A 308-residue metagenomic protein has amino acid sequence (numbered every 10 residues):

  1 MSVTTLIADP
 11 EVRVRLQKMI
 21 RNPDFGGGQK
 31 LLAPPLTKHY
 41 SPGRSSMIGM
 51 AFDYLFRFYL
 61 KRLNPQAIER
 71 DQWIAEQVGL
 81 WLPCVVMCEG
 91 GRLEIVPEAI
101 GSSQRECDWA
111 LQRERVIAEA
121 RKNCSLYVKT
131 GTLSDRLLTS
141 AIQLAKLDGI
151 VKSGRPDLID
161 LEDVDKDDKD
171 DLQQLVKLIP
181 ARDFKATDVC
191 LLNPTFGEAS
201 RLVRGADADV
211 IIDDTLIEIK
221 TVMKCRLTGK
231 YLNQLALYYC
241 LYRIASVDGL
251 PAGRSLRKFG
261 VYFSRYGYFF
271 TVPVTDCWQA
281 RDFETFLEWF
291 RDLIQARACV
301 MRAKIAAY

Functional and structural regions predicted by a protein language model:
M1-V164: Terminal, charged accessory segments of proteins
Y40-P42, F184-I211: Active-site metal-binding core of divalent-cation-utilizing nuclease and nuclease-like domains
K152-N193: Acidic-basic catalytic patches of nuclease active cores, encompassing PD-(D/E)XK and other metal-cofactor nuclease
R204, D213, S264-Y266: Short strand-coil-strand connectors
A208-K224: Conserved catalytic cores of phosphodiester-cleaving nucleases, focusing on short active-site segments
K220-Y231, R243: Short beta-strand-loop-alpha-helix junction that forms the active-site gateway of nucleic-acid-processing nucleases
N233-F259: Metal-dependent nuclease catalytic cores in nucleic-acid-processing enzymes, especially RNase H-like/related
G260-Y308: Domain-level recognition of nuclease-like catalytic cores that cleave nucleotide substrates
